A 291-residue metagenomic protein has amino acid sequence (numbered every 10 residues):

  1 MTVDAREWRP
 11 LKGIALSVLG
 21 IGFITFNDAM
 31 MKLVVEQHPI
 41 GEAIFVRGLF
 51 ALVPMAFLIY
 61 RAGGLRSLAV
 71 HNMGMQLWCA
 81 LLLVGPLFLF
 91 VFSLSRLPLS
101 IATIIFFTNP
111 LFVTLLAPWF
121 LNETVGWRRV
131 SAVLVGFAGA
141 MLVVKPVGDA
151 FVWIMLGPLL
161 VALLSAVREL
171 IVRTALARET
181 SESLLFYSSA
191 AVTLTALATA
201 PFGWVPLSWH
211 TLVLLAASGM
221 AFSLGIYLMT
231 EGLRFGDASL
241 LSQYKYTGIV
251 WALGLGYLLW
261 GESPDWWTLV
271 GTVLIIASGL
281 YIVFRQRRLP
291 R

Functional and structural regions predicted by a protein language model:
T2-A5, L52-N72, A138-A150, V192-T211 (+3 more regions): Membrane-interface helix-cap regions at the ends of transmembrane helices in multi-pass membrane proteins
K12-G20, I59-Y60, L65-L89, W153-V161 (+1 more regions): Loop-to-transmembrane-helix transition segments
G13, Q37-G85, L164-V167, Y187-F202: Transmembrane alpha-helices of multi-pass small-molecule transport proteins
I21-F26, A56, A80, V84-F88 (+7 more regions): Hydrophobic/small/kink-forming positions within alpha-helical transmembrane segments of polytopic membrane proteins
K32, I40, M55, V147-L207 (+1 more regions): Transmembrane alpha-helical segments that form core, pore/gating elements of small-molecule transporters/exporters
F92, N109-S131, V250-L269: C-terminal transmembrane-helix exit sites in multi-pass transporters
T103-T108, A175-A191, I226-Y257: Helix-helix packing/entry segments at the starts of transmembrane helices
R128-V144, W267-Q286: Hydrophobic transmembrane alpha-helices of multi-pass small-molecule transport proteins
